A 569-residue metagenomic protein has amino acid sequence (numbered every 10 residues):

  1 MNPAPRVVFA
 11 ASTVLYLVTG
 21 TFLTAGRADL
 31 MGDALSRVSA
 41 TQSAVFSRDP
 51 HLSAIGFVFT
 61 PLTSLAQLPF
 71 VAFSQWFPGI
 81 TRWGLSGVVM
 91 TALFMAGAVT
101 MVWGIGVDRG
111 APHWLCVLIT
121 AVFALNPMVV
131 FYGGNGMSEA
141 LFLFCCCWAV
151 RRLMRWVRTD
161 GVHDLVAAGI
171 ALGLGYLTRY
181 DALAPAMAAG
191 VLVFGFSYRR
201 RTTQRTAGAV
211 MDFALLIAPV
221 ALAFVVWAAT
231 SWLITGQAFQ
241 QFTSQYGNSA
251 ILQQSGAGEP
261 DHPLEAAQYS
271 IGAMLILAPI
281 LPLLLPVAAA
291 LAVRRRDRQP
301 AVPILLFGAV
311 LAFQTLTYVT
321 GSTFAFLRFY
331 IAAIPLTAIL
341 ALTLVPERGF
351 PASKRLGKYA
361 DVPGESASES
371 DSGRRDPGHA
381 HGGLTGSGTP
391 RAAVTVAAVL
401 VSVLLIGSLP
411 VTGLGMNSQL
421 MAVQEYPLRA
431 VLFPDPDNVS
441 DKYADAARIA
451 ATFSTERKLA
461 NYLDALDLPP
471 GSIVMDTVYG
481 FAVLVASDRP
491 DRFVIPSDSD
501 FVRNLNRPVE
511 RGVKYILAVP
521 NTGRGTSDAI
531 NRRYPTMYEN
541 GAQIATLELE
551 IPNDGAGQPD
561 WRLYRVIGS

Functional and structural regions predicted by a protein language model:
N2, R152-G161, P185-A221, L291-R296 (+1 more regions): Perimembrane helix-loop-helix junctions
N2, R200, G272-I304: Hydrophobic, aromatic-rich transmembrane alpha-helices and their immediate juxtamembrane boundary segments
R6-A10, V191, I217-A221, R296 (+1 more regions): Signature aromatic-anchored transmembrane alpha helix within multi-pass, membrane-resident enzymes that catalyze glycan
A10-L15, V117-L118, F123, A221 (+2 more regions): Transmembrane alpha-helix segments characteristic of polytopic inner-membrane glycan-assembly/cell-envelope
T19, G195, R199, A209-P286 (+1 more regions): Membrane-lumen/periplasm interface segments of specific transmembrane helices in polyprenyl phosphate-linked
G56-F59, M128-L141: Short acidic/glycine- and proline-prone juxtamembrane loop motifs at membrane-interface regions of multi-pass membrane
S86-G110, W148, R152: Transmembrane-helix motifs of polytopic, lipid-linked glycan transferases
V411, D445-F493, Y515: Short periplasmic/luminal acceptor-recognition loop of GT-C membrane glycosyltransferases, typified by
